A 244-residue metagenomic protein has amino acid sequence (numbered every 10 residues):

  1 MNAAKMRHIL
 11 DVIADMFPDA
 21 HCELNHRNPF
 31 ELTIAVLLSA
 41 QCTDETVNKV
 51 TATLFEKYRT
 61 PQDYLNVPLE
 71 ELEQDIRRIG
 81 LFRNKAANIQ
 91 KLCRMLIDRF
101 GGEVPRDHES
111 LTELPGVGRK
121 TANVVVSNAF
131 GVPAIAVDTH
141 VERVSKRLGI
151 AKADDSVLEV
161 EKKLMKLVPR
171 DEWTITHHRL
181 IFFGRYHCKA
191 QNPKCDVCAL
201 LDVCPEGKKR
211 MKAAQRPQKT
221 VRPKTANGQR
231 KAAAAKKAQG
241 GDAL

Functional and structural regions predicted by a protein language model:
N2-P217: Catalytic cores of DNA base-excision repair glycosylases
A4, E206-L244: Polybasic, lysine-enriched low-complexity intrinsically disordered terminal tails
